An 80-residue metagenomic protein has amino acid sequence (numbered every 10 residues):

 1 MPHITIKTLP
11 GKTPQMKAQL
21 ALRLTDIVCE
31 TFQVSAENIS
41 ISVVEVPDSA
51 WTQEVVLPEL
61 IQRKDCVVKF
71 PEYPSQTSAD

Functional and structural regions predicted by a protein language model:
P2-D80: A domain-level signal for the structural core that forms small-molecule/cofactor-binding pockets and catalytic centers
